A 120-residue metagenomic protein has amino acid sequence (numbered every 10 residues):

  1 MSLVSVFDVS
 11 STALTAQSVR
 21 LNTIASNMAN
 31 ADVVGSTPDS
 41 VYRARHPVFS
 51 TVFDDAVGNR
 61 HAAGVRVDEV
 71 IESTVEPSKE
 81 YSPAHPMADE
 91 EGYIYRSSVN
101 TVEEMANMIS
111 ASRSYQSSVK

Functional and structural regions predicted by a protein language model:
M1-K120: Amphipathic alpha-helical polymerization modules
